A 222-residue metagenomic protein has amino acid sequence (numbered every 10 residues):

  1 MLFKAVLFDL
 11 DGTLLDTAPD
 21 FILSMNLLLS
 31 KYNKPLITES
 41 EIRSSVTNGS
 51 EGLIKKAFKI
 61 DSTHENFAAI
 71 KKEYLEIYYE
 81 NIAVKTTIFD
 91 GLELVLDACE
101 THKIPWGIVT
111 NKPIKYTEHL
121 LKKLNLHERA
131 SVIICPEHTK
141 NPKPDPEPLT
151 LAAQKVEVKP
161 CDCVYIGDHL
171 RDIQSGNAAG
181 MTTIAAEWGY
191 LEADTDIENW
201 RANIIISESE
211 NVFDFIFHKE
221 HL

Functional and structural regions predicted by a protein language model:
M1, T101-I104, V156-D162, K219-L222: Glycine-rich phosphate-binding loop signature in dinucleotide/nucleotide-binding domains
L2-L94, E100-H102, P113-K115, K123-H127: N-terminal helical cap/lid subdomain that shapes the substrate entry/recognition surface in HAD-like hydrolases
N111, E137, H169, E187-Y190 (+1 more regions): Short secondary-structure boundary segments
H127-N141: A short, structured active-site edge motif that brings together acidic residues
K143-I173: Conserved Lys-Pro-Asp/Glu-containing loop-to-beta segment of HAD-superfamily phosphomonoesterases, centered on
V164-I204: Acidic, Mg2+-coordinating phosphoryl-transfer loop and its flanking beta/alpha structural elements, shared across
